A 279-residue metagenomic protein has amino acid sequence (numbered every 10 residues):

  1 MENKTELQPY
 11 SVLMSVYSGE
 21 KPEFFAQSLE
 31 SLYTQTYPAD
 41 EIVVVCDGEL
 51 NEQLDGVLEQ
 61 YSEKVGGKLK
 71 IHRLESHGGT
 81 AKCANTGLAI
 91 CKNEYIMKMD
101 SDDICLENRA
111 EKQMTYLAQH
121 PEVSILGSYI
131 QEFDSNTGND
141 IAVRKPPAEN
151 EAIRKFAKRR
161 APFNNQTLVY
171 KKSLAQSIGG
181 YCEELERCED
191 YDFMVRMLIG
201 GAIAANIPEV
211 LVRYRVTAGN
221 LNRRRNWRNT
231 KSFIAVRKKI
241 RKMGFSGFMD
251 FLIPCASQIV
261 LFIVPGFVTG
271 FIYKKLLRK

Functional and structural regions predicted by a protein language model:
Q8-S11, Y33-V44, G67-K70: Short loop->beta transition adjacent to catalytic acidic/histidine clusters or analogous donor-positioning motifs
V12-S15, P147-R228: Conserved nucleotide-sugar donor-binding catalytic segment
G19-T34: Short, well-formed alpha-helical segments that are part of the catalytic scaffolds of diverse glycosyltransferases
C46-G56, S76, D100: A conserved acidic beta->alpha catalytic loop
L74-C91, K112: Glycine-rich, basic loop-to-helix element that forms the pyrophosphate-binding segment of sugar-nucleotide handling
I96: Short aromatic/hydrophobic "clamp" motif used to bind/position activated sugar donors
D100-I104, Y129: The conserved acidic donor/metal-binding loop of glycosyltransferases
N108-D140: Conserved donor NDP-sugar-binding/catalytic core segment of glycosyltransferases
